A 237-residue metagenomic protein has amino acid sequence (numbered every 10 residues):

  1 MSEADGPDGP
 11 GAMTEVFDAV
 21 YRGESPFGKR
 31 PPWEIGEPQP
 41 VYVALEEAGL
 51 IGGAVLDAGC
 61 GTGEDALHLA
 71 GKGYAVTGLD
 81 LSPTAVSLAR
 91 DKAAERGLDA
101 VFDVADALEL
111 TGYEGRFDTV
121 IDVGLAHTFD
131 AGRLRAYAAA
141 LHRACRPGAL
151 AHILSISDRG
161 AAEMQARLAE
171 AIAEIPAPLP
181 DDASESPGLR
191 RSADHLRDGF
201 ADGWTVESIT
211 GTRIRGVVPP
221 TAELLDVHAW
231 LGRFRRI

Functional and structural regions predicted by a protein language model:
S2-L56, G61-G115, F129-A144, A149-I237: Class I (Rossmann-like) S-adenosyl-L-methionine-dependent methyltransferase catalytic domain, capturing the SAM-binding
D118: Conserved acidic residues
I121: A conserved beta-strand element that flanks and buttresses the S-adenosyl-L-methionine
G124-T128: Short catalytic micro-motifs in class I SAM-dependent methyltransferases
